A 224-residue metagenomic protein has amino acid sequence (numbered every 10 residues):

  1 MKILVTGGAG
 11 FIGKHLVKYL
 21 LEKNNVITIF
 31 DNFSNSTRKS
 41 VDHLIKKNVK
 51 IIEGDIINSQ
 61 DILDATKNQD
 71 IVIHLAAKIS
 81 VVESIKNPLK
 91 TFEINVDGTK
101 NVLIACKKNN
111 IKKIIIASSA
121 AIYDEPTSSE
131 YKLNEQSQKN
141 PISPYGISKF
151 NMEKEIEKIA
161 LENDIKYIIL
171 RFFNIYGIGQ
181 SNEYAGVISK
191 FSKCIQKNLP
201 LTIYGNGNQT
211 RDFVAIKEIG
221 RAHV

Functional and structural regions predicted by a protein language model:
M1-I175: N-terminal Rossmann-like NAD(P)+-binding domain of SDR-like oxidoreductases, especially those catalyzing
S128, K154-D212, I216-R221: NAD(P)-dependent short-chain dehydrogenase/reductase
